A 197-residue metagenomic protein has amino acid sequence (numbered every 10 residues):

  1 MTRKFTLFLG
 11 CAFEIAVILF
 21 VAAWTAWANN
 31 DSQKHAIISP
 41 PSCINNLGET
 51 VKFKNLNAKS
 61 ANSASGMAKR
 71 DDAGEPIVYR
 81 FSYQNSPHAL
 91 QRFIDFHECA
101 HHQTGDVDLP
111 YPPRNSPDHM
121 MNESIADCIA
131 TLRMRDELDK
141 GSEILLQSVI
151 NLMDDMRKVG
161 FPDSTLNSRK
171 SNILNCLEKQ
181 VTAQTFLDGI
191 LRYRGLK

Functional and structural regions predicted by a protein language model:
T2-A28: Classical Sec-dependent N-terminal signal peptides that target proteins to the secretory pathway
W27-A73: Auxiliary, metal-adjacent structural segments of Zn-dependent hydrolase domains
N55-H88, C99-D106: Active-site scaffold of zinc-dependent metalloenzymes
N85-L90, I94, S116-S124: Soluble non-cytosolic domains of exported or imported proteins
D95, C99-T104, I125, I129: Active-site His/Glu-centered metal-binding helix of metallohydrolases
C99-R114, R133-L138: Catalytic Zn2+-binding segment of zinc metalloproteases
P117-S142: Post-HExxH zinc-binding segment in Zn-dependent metallohydrolases
D136-K197: Long, well-structured alpha-helical subdomains associated with metal-dependent extracellular/ecto-lumenal hydrolases
